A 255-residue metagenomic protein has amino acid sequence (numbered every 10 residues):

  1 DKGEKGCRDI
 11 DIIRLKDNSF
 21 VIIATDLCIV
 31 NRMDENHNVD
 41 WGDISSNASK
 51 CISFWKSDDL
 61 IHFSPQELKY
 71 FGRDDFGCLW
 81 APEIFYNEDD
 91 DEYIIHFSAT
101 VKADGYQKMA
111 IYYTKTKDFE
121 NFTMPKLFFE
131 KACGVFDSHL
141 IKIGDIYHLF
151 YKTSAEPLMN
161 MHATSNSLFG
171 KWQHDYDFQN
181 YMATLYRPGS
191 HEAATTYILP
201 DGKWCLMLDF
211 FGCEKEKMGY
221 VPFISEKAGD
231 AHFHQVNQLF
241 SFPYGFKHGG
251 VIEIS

Functional and structural regions predicted by a protein language model:
D1-S255: Carbohydrate-active catalytic/glycan-binding domains of CAZyme proteins, especially the secreted or lumenal ectodomains
